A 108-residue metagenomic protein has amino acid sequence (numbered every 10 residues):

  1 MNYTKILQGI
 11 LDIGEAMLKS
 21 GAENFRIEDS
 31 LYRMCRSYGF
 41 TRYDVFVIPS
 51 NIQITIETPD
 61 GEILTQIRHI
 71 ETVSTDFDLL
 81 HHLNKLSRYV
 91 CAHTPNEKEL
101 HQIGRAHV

Functional and structural regions predicted by a protein language model:
M1-P95: Soluble N-terminal domains of membrane-associated systems
Q102-G104: Short, compositionally biased segments
A106-V108: Conserved small/polar residues in nucleotide/adenosyl-binding loops
